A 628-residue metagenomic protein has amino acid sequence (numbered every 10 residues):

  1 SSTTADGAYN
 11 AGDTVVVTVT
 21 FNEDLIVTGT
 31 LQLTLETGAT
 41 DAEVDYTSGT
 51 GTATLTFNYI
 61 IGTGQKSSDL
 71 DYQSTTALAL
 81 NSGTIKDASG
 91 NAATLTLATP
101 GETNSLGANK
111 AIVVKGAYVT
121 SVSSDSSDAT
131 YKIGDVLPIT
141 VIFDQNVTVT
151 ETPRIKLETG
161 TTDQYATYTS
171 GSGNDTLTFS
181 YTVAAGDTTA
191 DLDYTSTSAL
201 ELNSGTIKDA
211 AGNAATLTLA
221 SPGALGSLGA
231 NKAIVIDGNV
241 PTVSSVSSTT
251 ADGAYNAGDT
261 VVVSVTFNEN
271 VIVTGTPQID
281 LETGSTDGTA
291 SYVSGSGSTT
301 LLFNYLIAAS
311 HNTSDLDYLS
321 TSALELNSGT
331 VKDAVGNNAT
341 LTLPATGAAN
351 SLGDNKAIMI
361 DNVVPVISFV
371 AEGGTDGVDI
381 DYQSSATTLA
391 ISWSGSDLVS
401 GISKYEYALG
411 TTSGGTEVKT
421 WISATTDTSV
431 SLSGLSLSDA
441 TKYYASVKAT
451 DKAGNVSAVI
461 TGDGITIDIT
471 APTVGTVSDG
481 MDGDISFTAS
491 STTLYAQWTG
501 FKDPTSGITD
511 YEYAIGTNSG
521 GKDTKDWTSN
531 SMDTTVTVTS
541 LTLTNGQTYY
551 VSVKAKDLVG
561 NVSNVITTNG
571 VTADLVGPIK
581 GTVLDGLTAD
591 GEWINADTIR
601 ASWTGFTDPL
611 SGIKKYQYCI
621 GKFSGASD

Functional and structural regions predicted by a protein language model:
S1-G373, V378, Y382, G401-E406 (+9 more regions): Non-catalytic beta-sheet/beta-sandwich ligand-binding modules that flank or precede catalytic cores
G12-T14, G134-V136, G258-T260, Q383-A390 (+2 more regions): Short coil/turn motif common to extracellular beta-sandwich-like domains
T387-L398, T492-P504, D597-P609: Conserved aromatic anchor
G401-Y405, G507-Y511, G612-Y616: Solvent-exposed loop segments of extracellular immunoglobulin-like
T426-S433, M532-T539: Short S/T/G- and acidic-enriched coil/turn segments that sit immediately N-terminal to beta-strands in beta-sandwich
G454-I467, V559-L575: Extracellular fibronectin type III
